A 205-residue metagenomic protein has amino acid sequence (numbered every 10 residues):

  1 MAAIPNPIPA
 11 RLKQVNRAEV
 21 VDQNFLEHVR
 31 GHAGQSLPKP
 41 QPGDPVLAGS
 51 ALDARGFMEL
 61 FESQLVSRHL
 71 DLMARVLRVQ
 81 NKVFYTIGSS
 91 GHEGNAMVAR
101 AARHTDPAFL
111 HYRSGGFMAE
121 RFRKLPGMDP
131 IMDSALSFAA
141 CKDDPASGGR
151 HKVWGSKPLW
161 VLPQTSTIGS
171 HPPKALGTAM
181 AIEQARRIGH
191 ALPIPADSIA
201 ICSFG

Functional and structural regions predicted by a protein language model:
M1-K124: N-terminal amphipathic, basic-rich helices that act as targeting or association modules
H69-G205: Cofactor-binding active-site loop characterized by glycine-rich and histidine/acidic residues
